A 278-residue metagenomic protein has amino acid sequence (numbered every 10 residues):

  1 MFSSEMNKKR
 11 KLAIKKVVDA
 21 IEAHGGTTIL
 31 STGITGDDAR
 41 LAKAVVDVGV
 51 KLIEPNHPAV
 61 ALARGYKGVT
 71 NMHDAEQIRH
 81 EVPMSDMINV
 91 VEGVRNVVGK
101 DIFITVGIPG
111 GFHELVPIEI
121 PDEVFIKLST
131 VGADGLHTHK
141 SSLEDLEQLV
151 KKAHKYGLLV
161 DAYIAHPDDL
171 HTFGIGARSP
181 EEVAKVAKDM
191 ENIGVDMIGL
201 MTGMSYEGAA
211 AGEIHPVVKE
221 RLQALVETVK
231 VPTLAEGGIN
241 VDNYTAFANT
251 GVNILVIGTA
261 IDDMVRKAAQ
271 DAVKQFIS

Functional and structural regions predicted by a protein language model:
M1-G33: N-terminal amphipathic alpha-helix/helix-capping segment at the start of soluble metabolic enzymes
M1-K11, I175-K185, E220-V229, N240-S278: Alpha/beta catalytic cores of nucleotide-metabolism and tRNA/nucleoside-modifying enzymes
F2-K8, L41, V46-V48, L52-I53 (+2 more regions): Active-site beta->alpha loop and helix N-cap motifs at the rims of alpha/beta catalytic domains
G26-L30, G49-K51, V98-I104, G132-D134 (+4 more regions): Short, well-ordered coil/turn segments that N-cap beta-strands
V50-R64, K127-D145, M197-A210, A248-A272: Glycine-rich phosphate-binding active-site loops on the catalytic face of alpha/beta enzymes
R64-E81, H215, T259-S278: C-terminal helical cap(s) of enzyme catalytic domains, especially alpha/beta-barrels
D101-A210: Conserved anion-binding
P121-D122, I126, M197-D242: Active-site/ligand-binding-proximal alpha/beta "capping" segment
